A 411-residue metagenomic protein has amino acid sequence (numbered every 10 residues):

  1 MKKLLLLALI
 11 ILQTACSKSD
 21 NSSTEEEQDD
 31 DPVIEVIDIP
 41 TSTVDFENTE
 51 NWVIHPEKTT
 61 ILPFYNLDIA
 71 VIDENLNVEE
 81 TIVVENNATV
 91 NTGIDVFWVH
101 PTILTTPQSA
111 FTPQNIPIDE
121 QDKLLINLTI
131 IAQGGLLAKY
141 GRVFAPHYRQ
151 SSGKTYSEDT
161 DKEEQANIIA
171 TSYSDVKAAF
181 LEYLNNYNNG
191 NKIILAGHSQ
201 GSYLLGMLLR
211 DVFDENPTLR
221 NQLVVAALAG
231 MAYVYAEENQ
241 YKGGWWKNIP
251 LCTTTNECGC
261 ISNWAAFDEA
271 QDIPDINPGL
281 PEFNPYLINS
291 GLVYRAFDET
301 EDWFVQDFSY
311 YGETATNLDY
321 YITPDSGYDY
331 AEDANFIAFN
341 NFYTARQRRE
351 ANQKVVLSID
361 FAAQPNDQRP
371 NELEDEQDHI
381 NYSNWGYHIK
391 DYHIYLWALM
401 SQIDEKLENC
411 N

Functional and structural regions predicted by a protein language model:
L4-L12: Sec-dependent N-terminal signal peptides
C16-I37: Bacterial Sec-dependent N-terminal signal peptides
I34-I94, V356-N366, E372-L373, L399: Solvent-exposed N-terminal domain segments of exported/luminal and surface proteins
F46, V99-N191, F361-W397, S401-N411: Active-site catalytic motif of lipid deacylating hydrolases and related acyltransferases
T92-I94, K139-F144, N189-K192, R220-V225: Loop/turn elements at helix/coil->beta-strand transitions in domains of secreted/extracellular proteins
D95-V99, F144-H147, I194-L195, V225-L228 (+1 more regions): Structural recognition of the beta-strand scaffold that forms the well-ordered cores of secreted hydrolase catalytic
S174-N189, R210-Q377: Surface cap/lid and interfacial helix-loop subdomains adjacent to catalytic sites that gate substrate access
G197-G201, L205: Gly/Ala-rich beta-loop-alpha elbow adjacent to hydrolase catalytic centers
